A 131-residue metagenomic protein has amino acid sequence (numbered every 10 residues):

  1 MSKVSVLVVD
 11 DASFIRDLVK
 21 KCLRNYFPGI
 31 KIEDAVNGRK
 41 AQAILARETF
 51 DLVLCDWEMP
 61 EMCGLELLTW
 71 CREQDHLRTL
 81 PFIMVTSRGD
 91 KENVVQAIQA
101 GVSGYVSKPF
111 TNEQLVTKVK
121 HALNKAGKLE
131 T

Functional and structural regions predicted by a protein language model:
S13-E33: Two-component/phosphorelay signaling modules centered on CheY-like receiver
D34-A43, G64: Helix N-cap/capping motif at the beta->alpha junctions
A43, L65-R78: Short amphipathic alpha-helix used as the core "switch/output" element in two-component signaling
E48-L54: Active-site beta3 strand of CheY-like receiver
M59: Receiver (REC) domain active-site loop signature in two-component systems and cognate sites in sensor histidine kinases
F110-V119: C-terminal output helix
